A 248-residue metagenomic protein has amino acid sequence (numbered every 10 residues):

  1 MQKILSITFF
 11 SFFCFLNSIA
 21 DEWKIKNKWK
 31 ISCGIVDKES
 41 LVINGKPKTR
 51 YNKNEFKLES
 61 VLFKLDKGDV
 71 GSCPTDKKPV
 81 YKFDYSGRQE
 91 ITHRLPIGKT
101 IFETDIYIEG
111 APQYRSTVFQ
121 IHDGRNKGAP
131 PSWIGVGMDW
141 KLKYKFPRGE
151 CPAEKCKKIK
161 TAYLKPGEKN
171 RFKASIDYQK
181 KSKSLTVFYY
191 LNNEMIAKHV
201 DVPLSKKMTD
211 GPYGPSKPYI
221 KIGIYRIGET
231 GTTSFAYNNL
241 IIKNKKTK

Functional and structural regions predicted by a protein language model:
I7-C14: Bacterial N-terminal signal peptides
L16-A20: Sec/Tat signal peptide C-region and signal peptidase I cleavage site
I25, S205-K248: Ligand-recognition surfaces built from glycine- and aromatic
K28-V70: Extracellular glycan-recognition surfaces and repeat-rich motifs
K57-K143: Secretory/extracellular carbohydrate-interaction modules and structurally similar beta-sandwich "look-alikes"
K99-Y107, R171-D177, A236, I241: Residues within well-ordered beta-strands of beta-sheet-rich folds
F146-R171: Short, aromatic/His-centered strand-loop micro-motif at the edge of beta-sheets
R171-P203: Carbohydrate-binding surfaces in secreted/extracellular proteins
